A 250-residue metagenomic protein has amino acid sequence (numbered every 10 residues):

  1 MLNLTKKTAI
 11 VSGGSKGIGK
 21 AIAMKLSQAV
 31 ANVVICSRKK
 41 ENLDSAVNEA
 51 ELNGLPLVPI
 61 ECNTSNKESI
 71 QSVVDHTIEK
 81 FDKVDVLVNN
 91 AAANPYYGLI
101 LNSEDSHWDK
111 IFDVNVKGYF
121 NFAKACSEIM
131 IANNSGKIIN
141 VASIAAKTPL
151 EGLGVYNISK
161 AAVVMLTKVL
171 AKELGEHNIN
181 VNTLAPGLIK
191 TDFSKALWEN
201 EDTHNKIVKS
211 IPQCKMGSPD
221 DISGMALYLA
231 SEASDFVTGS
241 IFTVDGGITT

Functional and structural regions predicted by a protein language model:
T8, S15-K16: Conserved glycine-rich cofactor-binding loop
G98-I100, E104-F112, I207: Substrate-binding pocket helix/loop in short-chain dehydrogenase/reductase
S103, P149-N157, V169: Active-site loop-to-helix junction immediately N-terminal to the catalytic Tyr of the SDR YXXXK motif in Rossmann-fold
F120, S135, K215-V244, T249: C-terminal substrate-recognition "lid" of short-chain dehydrogenase/reductases
A123, S159, T167: Active-site helix of classical SDR
E128, K172-E176, D235: Alpha-helical segment proximal to the catalytic Tyr-Lys
S143: Residue(s) in the substrate-gating loop at a strand-loop-helix junction that position the organic substrate next
